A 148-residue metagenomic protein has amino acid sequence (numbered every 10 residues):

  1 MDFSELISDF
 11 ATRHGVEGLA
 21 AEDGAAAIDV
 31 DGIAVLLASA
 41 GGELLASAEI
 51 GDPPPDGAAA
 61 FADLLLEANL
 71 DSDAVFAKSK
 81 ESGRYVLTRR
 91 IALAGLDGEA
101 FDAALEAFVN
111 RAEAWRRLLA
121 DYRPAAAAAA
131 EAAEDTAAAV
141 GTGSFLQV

Functional and structural regions predicted by a protein language model:
M1-A34, A77-S79: Charge-rich, low-complexity N-terminal segments
T12, D63-D71, E106-R117: Short, intrinsically disordered, mixed-charge
A26, V35, L44, G83-Y85: Hydrophobic residues embedded in beta-strands of well-ordered beta-sheets
V35-L36, L93-L96: Short, charged/polar, Gly/Pro-enriched secondary-structure boundary elements
L36-D52: A short acidic-to-branched-hydrophobic micro-motif
E49-R84, T88-R90: Short, internal acidic amphipathic alpha-helical interface segments that mediate docking to partner proteins
G95-A127: A contiguous, mid-protein "functional segment" used to position or interact with cofactors/ions or partner subunits
A120-V148: Short terminal or interdomain "cap/linker" segment that borders an active site or interface and mediates
